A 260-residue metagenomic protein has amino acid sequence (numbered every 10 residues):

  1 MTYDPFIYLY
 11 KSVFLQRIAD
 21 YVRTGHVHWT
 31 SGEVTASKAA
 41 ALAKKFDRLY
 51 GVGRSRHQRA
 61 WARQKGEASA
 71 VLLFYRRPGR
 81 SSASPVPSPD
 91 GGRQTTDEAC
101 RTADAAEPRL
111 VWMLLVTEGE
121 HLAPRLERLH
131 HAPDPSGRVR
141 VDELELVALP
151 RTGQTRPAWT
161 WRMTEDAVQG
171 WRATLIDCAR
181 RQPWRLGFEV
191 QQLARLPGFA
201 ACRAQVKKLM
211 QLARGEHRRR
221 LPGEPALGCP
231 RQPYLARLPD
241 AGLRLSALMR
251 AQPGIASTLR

Functional and structural regions predicted by a protein language model:
M1-R260: Non-catalytic terminal/accessory segments
